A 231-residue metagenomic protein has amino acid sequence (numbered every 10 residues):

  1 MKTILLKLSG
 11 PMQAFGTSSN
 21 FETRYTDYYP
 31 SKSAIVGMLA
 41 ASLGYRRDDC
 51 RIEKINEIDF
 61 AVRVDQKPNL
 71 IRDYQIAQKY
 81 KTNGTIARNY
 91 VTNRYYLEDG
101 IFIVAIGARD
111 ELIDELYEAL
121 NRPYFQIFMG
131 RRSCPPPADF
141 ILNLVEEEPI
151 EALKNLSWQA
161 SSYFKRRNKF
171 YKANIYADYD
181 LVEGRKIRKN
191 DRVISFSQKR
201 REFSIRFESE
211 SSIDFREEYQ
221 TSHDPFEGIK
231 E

Functional and structural regions predicted by a protein language model:
M1, D59, D99-I103: Short, surface-exposed beta-edge/turn micro-motifs
M1-N20: N-terminal, Lys/Arg- and Ser/Thr-rich interaction peptides
L5-K7, A61, I103-A105: Beta-strand secondary-structure signal
Q13-A14, Y45-R46, L112-I113: Primarily extracytoplasmic ectodomains and periplasmic/lumenal surface modules that are beta-strand-rich
Q13-F15, V36, V104: A broad, structure-centric signal for solvent-exposed, well-ordered loop/edge residues that line or flank functional
T17-T82: Glycine/small-residue-rich interface belts in oligomeric ring/scaffold proteins and their assembly partners
D65-E231: Internal, well-folded beta-alpha domain core
